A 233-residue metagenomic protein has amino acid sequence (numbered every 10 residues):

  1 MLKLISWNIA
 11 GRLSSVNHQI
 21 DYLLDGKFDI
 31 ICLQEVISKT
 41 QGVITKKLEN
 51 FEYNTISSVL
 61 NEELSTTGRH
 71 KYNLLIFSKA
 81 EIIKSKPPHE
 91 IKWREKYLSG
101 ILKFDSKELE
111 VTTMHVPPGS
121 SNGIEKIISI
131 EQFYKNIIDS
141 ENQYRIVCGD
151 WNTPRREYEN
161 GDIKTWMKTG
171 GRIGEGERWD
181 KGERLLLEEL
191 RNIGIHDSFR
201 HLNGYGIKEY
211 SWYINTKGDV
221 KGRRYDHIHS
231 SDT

Functional and structural regions predicted by a protein language model:
M1-E49, S57, T66-K71: N-terminal, active-site-proximal structural segment of metallo-dependent hydrolase catalytic domains
M1-G11, E108-P118, C148: Active-site-proximal beta-strand elements of phosphoester/diester hydrolases
S6-R12, P87-E90, N122-K126, E175-E177: Short, flexible loop segments at the rims of nucleotide/cofactor-binding pockets, characterized by
A10, V36-I37, H115-P117, W151-P154 (+1 more regions): Catalytic metal-binding/acid-base residues of hydrolase active sites
K27, K107-E108, N142-Y144: Short coil/turn segments at beta-strand junctions that form active-site/ligand-binding loops
V36-P118: Structured beta-strand-rich core segments of catalytic domains in phosphoester-bond hydrolases
M114-I130, G170-G176: Surface-exposed cleft-lining segments at the edges of enzyme active sites
E131-K221, Y225, S230: Metal-dependent phosphoesterases centered on the DNase I-like endonuclease/exonuclease/phosphatase
